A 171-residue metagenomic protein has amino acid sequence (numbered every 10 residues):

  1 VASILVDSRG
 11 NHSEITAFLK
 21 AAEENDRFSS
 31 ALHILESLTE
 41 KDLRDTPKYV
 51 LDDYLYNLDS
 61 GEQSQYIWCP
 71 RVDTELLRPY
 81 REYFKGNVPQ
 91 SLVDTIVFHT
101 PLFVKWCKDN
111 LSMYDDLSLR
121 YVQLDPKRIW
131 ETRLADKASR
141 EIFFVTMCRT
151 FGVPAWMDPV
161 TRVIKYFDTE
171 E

Functional and structural regions predicted by a protein language model:
V1-L119, Q123-I129, S139, R149-M157 (+1 more regions): N-terminal accessory/pre-domain segments preceding catalytic cores
E131-A135: The substrate-binding groove and active-site-proximal loops of carbohydrate-active enzymes, especially glycoside
R162-V163: Loop/turn residues immediately N-terminal
